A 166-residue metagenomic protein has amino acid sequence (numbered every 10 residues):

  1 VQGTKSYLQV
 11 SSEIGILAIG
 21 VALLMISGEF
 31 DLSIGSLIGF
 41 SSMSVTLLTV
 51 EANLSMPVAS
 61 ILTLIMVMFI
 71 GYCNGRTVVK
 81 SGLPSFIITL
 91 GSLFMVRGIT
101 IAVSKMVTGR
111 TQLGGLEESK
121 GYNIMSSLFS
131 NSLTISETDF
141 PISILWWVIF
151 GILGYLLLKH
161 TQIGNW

Functional and structural regions predicted by a protein language model:
V1-A52, T77-L83: Single transmembrane alpha-helix segments in multi-pass membrane proteins
Q2-Q9, A52-V58, S132-L145: Interfacial loop-to-helix junctions that mark the boundaries of transmembrane helices in multi-pass membrane
Y7, G15, S36-F40, P57-I65 (+2 more regions): Hydrophobic alpha-helical transmembrane segments
I19-G20, F40, S44, I61-C73 (+2 more regions): Generic alpha-helical transmembrane segments of integral inner-membrane proteins, especially permease/transport modules
L23, I34, V58, S85-I87 (+1 more regions): Residue-level recognition of membrane-helix boundary sites in multi-pass small-molecule transporters
S27, L48, A52, F69 (+3 more regions): Helix-loop junctions at the membrane-solvent interface of multi-pass transporters, primarily the C-terminal
N53-L93: Alpha-helical transmembrane segments within multi-pass membrane transporters and channels
F86-Q162: Transmembrane helix-bundle core of multi-pass membrane transporters and related energy-transducing complexes
